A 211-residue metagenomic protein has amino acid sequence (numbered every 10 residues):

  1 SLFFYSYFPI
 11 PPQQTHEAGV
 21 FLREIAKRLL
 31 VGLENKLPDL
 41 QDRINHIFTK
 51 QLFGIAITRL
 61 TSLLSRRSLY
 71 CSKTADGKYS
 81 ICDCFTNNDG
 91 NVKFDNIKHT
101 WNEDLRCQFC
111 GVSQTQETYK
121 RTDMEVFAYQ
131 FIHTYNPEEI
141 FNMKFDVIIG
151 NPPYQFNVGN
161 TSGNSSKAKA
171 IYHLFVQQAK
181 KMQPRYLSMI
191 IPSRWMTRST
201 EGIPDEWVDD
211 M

Functional and structural regions predicted by a protein language model:
S1-M211: SAM-dependent methyltransferase catalytic region
